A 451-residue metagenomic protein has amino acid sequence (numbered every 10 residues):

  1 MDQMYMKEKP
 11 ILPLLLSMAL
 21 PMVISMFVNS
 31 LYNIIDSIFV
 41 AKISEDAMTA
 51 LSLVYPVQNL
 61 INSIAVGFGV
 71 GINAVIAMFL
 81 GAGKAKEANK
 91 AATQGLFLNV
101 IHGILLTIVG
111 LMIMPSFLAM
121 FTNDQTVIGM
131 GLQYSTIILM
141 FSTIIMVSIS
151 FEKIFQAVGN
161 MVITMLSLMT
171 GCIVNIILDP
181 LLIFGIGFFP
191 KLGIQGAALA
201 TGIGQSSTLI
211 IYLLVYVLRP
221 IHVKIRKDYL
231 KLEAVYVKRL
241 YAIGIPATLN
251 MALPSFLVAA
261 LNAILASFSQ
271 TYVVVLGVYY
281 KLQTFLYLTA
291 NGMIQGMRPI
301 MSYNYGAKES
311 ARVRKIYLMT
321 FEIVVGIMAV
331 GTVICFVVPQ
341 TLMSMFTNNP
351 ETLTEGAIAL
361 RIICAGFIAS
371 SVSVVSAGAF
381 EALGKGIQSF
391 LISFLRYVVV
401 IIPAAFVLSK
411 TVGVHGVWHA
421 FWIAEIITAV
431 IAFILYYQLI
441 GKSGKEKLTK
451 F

Functional and structural regions predicted by a protein language model:
M1-A19, I76-T143, F189-I245, M301-G366 (+1 more regions): Short alpha-helical transmembrane segments in multi-pass integral membrane proteins
E8, L12-L31, I35, V57-I64 (+6 more regions): Residue-level signal for short hydrophobic patches within transmembrane helices of multi-pass membrane transporters
S17-D36, I137, G171, G204-T208 (+4 more regions): Transmembrane helical elements of multi-pass membrane transporters/channels
F27, L31-T49, L118-Q125, L181-L192 (+4 more regions): Helix-terminus/linker motif at the lipid-water interface of multi-pass membrane proteins
M48-I108, I145-T164, N262, V275-P339 (+1 more regions): Small-residue-rich hydrophobic transmembrane alpha-helices
L60-S63, T107, N175-P180, L209-L213 (+4 more regions): Hydrophobic transmembrane alpha-helices of multi-pass small-molecule transporters
G69, N73, I138-Q156, T164-C172 (+5 more regions): Short runs within selected transmembrane alpha-helices of multi-pass transporters and secretion channels
G110, K153, D179, I183 (+7 more regions): Structural signal for membrane-spanning alpha-helices in multi-pass inner-membrane proteins, emphasizing helix cores
